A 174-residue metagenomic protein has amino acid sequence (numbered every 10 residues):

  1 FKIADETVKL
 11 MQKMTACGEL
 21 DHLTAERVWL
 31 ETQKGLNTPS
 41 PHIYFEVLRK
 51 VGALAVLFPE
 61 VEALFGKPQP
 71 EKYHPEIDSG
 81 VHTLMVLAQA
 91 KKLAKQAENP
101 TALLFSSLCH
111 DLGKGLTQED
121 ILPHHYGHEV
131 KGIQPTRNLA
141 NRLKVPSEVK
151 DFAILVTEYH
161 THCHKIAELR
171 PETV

Functional and structural regions predicted by a protein language model:
F1-L104, L108, L112-G127, K131-K150 (+1 more regions): Glycine- and charge-enriched loop/helix tracts that form the active or gating conduit in phosphate/cation-handling
P146-V174: Long, amphipathic alpha-helical stalk/connector segments used for oligomerization, subunit docking, or mechanical
